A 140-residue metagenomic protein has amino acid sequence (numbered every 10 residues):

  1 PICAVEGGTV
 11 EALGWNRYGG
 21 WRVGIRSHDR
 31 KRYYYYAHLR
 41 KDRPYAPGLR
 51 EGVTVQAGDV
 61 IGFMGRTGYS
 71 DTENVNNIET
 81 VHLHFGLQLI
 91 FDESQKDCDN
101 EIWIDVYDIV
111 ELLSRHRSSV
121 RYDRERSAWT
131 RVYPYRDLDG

Functional and structural regions predicted by a protein language model:
A4-G48, T72, N76-V81: Zn2+-dependent peptidoglycan hydrolase active-site motif and core
G8-V10, G52-M64: A structural signal for short beta-strand/turn segments enriched in small hydrophobics and glycine
W15-N16, T54, S94: Secondary-structure boundary elements
N16-Y18, V60-Y69: Short, charged beta-turn/beta-strand-edge "cap" motif at the junction between a beta-strand and an adjacent loop
R30, Y69, I90-D92: Short coil/turn motifs at secondary-structure junctions
E73-G140: Acidic, glycine-rich catalytic/binding loops that coordinate metals and/or anionic ligands
